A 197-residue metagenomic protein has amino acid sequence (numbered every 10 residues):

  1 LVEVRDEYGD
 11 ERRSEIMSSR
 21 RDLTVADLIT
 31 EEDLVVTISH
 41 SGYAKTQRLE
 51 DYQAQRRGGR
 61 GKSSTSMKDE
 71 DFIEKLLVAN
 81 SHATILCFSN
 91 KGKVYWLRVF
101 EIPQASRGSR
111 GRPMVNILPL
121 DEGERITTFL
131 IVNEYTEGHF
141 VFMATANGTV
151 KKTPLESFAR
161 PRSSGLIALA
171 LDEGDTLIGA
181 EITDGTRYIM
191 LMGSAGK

Functional and structural regions predicted by a protein language model:
L1-K197: Short, structured "edge-of-domain" segments at secondary-structure transitions
